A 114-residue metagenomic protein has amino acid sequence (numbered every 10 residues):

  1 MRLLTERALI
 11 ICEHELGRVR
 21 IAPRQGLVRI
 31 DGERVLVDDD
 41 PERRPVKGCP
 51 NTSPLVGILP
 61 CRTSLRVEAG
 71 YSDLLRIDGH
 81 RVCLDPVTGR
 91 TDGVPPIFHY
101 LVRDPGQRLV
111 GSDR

Functional and structural regions predicted by a protein language model:
M1-R114: Intrinsically disordered, low-complexity proline/glycine-rich segments
